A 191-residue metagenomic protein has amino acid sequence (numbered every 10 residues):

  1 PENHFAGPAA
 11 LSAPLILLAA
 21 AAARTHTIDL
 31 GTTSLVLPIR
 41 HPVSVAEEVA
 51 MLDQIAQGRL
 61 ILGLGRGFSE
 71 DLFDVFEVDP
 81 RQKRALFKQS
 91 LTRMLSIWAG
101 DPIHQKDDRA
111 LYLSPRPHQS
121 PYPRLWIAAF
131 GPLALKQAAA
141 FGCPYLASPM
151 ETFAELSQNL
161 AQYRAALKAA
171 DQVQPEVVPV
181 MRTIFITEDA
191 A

Functional and structural regions predicted by a protein language model:
P1-A191: Active-site-adjacent structural elements that line small-molecule/cofactor binding pockets in enzymes
